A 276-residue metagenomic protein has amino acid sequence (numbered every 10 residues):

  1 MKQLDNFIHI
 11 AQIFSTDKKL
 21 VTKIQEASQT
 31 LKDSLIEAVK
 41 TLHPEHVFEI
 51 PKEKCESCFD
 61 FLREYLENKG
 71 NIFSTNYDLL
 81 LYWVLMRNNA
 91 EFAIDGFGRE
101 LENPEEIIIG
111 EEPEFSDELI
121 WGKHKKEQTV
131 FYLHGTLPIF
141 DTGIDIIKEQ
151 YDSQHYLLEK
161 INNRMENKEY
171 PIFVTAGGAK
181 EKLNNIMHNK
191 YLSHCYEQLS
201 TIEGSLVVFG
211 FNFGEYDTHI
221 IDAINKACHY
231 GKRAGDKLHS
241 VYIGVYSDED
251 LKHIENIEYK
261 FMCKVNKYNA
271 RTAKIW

Functional and structural regions predicted by a protein language model:
M1-Q29, C58, R63-G178, N184-M187: Extended, H/D-rich, highly charged conserved domains that either
F7-I13, T30, S34, A38-L42 (+3 more regions): Residues that form generic nucleotide/phosphate-binding pockets
I24-K54, T175-L183: Glycine-rich phosphate-binding "P-loop"
D33-T41, H46, F59, E169-T175 (+1 more regions): Generic detector of short, locally flexible boundary/turn motifs and exposed helical patches
T41-H46, N89, N225-G231: Short regulatory "switch" loops immediately downstream of catalytic or recognition motifs within protein catalytic
E49-R63, H188-Q198: A short, well-structured juxtamembrane/interface segment
E53-K54, D78, G214: Short beta->alpha connector loops
K182, M187-W276: SIR2/sirtuin-family catalytic core signature
